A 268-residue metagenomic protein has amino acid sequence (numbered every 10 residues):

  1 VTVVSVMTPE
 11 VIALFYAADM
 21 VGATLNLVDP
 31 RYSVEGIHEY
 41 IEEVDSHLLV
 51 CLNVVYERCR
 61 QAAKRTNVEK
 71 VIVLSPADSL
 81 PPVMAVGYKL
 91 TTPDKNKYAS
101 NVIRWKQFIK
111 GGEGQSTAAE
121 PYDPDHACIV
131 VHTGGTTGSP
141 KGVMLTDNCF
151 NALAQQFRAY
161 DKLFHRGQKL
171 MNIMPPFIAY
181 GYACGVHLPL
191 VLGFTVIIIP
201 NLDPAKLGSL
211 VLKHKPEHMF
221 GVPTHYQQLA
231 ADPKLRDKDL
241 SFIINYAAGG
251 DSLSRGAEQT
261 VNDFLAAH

Functional and structural regions predicted by a protein language model:
V1-Y32, V44, I173-P175: Conserved AMP-binding/adenylate-forming
G22, G135-T136, G193: Conserved G/P- and acidic residue-centered "switch" motifs that form tight phosphate/ATP-binding loops in soluble
V34, E42, V54, R60-S100 (+1 more regions): Conserved adenylate-forming
E35, H47, K106, D125 (+2 more regions): Structural detector for helix-capping/boundary residues
K95-H132, S139, K162-K169: Conserved pre-ATP/AMP-binding loop-to-beta segment of ANL
C128-A152: Conserved AMP-binding A3 loop
N151-K169, F177-H218, D232: Conserved AMP-binding/adenylation subdomain of ANL enzymes
